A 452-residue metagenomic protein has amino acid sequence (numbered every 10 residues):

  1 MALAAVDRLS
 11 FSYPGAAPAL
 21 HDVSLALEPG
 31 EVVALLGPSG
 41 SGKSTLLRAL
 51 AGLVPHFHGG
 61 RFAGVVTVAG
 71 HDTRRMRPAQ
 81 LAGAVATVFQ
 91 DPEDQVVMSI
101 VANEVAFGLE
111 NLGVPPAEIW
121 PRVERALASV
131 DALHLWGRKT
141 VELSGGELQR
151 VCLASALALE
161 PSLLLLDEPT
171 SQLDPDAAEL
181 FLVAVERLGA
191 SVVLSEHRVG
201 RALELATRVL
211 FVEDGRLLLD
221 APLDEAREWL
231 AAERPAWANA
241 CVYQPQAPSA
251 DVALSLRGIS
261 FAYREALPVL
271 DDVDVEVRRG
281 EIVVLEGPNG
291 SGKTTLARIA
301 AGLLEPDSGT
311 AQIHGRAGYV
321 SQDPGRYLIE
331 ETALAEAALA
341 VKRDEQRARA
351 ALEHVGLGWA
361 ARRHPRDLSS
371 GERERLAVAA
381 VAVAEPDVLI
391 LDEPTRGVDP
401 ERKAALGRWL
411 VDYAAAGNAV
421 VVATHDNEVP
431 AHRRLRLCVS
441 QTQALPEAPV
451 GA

Functional and structural regions predicted by a protein language model:
V65-Q80, G302-P324: ABC ATPase NBD Q-loop/coupling interface
A117-L135, E345-A360: Conserved ABC ATPase "signature" region
K139-L143, E147, H364-L368, E372: Conserved ABC ATPase signature
L153, F181, V378-A379: Hydrophobic anchor residue at the start of the ABC signature
L159, A384, A416: Conserved signature/switch motifs of ABC ATPase nucleotide-binding domains
L164-E168, L389-D392: Catalytic Walker B motif of ABC-type/P-loop ATPase nucleotide-binding domains
G215, S440-Q443: Conserved ABC ATPase "signature" C-loop
